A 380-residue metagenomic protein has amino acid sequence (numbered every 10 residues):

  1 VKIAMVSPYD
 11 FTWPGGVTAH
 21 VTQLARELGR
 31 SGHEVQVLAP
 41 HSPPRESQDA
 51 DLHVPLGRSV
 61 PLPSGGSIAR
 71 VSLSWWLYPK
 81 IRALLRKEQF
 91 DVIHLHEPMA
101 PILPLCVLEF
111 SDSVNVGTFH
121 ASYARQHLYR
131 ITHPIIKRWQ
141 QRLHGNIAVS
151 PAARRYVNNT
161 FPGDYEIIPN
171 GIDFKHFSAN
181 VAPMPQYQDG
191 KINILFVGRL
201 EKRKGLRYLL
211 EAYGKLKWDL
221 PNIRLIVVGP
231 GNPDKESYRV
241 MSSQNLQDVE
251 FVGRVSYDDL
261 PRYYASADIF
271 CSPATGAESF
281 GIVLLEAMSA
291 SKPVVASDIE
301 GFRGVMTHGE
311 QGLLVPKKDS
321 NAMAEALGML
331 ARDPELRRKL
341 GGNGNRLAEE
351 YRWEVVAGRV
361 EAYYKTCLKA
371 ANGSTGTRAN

Functional and structural regions predicted by a protein language model:
S7-T12, R26-W75: N-terminal strand-loop element at the rim of the active site of nucleotide-sugar-dependent glycosyltransferases
H41, A152, G171: Carbohydrate-associated surface elements
Q186-G214, I226: Conserved donor-binding/catalytic core segment of Leloir-type glycosyltransferases
S237-D258: Nucleotide-activated donor-binding/catalytic signature segment of Leloir-type glycosyltransferases, i.e., the conserved
R254-V255, R262-A267: Short alpha-helical donor nucleotide-sugar binding micro-motif in glycosyltransferases
A265-S279, K292: Acidic donor-binding loop of glycosyltransferase active sites
P293-A296, M306: Short hydrophobic beta-strand element within catalytic cores of glycosyltransferases and related nucleotide-activated
H308-G309, L313-S320, M329-P334: Conserved acidic donor-binding segment of nucleotide-sugar-dependent glycosyltransferases
